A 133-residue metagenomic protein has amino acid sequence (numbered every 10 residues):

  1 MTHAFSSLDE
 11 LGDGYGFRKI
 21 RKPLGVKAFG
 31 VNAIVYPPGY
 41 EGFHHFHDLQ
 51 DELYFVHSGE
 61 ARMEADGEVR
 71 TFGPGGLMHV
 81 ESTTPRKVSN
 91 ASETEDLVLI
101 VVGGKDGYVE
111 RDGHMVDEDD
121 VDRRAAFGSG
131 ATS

Functional and structural regions predicted by a protein language model:
M1-A28, F43, E110-S133: A short, N-terminal "cap"/entry segment at the start of jelly-roll beta-barrel domains of the cupin/DSBH fold
F17, N32-H47: Conserved short histidine dyad/triad with adjacent acidic residue
K22, G42-D48, S89-A91: Short histidine-centered beta-strand/loop micro-motifs that create catalytic or ligand/metal-coordination sites
G25, R62, S82-V109: Ligand-binding loop in jelly-roll beta-barrel domains
L49-D51, F55-A61, D66: Glycine- and acidic-residue-biased ligand/ion/polar-headgroup-sensing regions
G67-T83: Short acidic-glycine-tyrosine-enriched beta hairpin
